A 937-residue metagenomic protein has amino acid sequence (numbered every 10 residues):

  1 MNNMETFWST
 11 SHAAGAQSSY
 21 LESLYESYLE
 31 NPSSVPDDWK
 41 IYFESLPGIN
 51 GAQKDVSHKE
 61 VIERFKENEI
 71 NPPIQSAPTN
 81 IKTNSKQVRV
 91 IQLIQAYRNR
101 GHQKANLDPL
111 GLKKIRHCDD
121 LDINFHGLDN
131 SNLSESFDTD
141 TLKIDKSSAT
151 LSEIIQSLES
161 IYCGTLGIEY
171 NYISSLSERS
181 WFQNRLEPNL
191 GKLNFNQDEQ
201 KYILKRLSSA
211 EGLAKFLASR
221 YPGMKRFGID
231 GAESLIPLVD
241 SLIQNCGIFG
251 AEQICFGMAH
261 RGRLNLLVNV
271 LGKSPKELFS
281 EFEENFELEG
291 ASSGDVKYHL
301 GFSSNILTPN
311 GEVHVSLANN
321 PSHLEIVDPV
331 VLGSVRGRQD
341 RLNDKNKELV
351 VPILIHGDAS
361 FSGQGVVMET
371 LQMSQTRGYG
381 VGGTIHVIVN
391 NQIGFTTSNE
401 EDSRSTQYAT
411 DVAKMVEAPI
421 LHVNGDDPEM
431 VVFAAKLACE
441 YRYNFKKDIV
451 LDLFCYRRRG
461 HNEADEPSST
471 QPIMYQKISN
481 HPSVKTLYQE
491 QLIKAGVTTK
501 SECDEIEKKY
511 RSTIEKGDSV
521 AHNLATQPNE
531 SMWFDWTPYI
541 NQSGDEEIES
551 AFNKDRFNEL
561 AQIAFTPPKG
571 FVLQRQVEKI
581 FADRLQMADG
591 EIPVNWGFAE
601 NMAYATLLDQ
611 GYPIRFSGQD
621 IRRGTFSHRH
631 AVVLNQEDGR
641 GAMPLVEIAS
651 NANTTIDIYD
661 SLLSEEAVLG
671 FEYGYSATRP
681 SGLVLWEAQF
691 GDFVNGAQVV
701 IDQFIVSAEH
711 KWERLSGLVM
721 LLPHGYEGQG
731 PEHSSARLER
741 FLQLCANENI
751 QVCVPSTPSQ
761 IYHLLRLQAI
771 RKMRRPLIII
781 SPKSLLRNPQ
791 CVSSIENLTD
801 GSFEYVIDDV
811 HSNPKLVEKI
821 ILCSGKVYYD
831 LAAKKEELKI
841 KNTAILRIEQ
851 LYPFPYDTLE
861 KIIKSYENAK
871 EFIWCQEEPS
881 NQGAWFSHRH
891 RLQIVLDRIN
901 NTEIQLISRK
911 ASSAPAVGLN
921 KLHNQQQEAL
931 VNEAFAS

Functional and structural regions predicted by a protein language model:
N3-Q53: Subset of Sec-pathway N-terminal targeting signals
S9, L46-L235, A251: Extended, charge-enriched "interface" segments that sit outside catalytic cores
S85-Q95, H102-S136, M224, K447-I449 (+2 more regions): Flexible, glycine-rich loop/tail regions that form catalytic "lids" or insertion modules at the edges of active sites
G191-L213, F279-K345, L645, P755 (+1 more regions): Active-site cores of enzymes that catalyze phosphoryl transfer or operate on phosphate-rich substrates
F216-K276, F581, L585, V594-Y612: Active-site pocket-lining segments that scaffold enzyme catalytic pockets across diverse folds
G228-V239, N319-V331, G363, D427-V431 (+6 more regions): Phosphate/oxyanion-binding active-site loops and adjacent basic polyanion-contact surfaces
E252-E417, L421, F626-R679: Cofactor-binding active-site loop characterized by glycine-rich and histidine/acidic residues
T396-T406, K414-V450, F454-G460: Conserved phosphate-handling catalytic cores of large alpha/beta enzymes
